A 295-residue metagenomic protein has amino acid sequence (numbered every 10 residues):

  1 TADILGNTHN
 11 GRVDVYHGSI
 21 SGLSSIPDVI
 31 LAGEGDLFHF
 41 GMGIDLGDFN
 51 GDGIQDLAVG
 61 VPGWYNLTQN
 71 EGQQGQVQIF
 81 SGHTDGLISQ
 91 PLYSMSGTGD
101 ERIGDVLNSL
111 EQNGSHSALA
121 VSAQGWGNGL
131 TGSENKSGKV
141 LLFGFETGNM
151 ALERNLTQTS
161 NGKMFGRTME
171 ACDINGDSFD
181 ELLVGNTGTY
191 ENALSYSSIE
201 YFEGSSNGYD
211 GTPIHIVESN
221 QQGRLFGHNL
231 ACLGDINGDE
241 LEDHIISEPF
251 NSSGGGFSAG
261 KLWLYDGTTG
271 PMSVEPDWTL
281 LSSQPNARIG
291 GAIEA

Functional and structural regions predicted by a protein language model:
T1, A58-P62, A120-Q124, L183-T187 (+1 more regions): Residue-level marker for isolated small/hydroxyl-bearing positions within beta-strands of beta-sheet-rich domains
A2-N7, G63-Q69, G125-T131, G188-A193 (+1 more regions): Short glycine/acidic-enriched loop and turn motifs that connect beta-strands
N10-H39, Q76-R102, A118-L119, S137-M164 (+5 more regions): Blade-edge motifs of beta-propeller repeat domains
G41-I54, D105-S122, R167-F179, G227-S247 (+1 more regions): Beta-propeller blade termini
D48, V61, E111, A123 (+6 more regions): Residues that line or immediately flank small-molecule/substrate-binding pockets and catalytic motifs
